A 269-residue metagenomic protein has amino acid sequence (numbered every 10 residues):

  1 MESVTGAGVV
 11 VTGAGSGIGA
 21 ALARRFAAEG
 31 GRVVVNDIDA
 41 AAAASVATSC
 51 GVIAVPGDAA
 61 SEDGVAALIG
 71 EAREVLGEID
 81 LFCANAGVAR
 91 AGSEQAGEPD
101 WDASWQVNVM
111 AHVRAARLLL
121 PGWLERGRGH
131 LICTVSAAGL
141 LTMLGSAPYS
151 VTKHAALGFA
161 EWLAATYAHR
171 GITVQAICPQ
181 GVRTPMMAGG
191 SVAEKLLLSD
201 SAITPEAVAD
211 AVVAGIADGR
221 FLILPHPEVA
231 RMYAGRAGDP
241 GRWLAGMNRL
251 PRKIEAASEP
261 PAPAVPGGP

Functional and structural regions predicted by a protein language model:
G8, G15-S16: Conserved glycine-rich cofactor-binding loop
E29, L141, W162-T173: Active-site-adjacent segment of SDR/Rossmann-fold oxidoreductases
A40-A41, P56-L68: The beta1-alpha1 cofactor-binding region of Rossmann-like NAD(H)/NADP(H)-dependent oxidoreductases
V88-D102, E125, G145-P148: Conserved mid-core segment of classical short-chain dehydrogenase/reductases
A116, T152: Active-site helix of classical SDR
S136: Residue(s) in the substrate-gating loop at a strand-loop-helix junction that position the organic substrate next
A176, V192-M232: C-terminal helical subdomain
